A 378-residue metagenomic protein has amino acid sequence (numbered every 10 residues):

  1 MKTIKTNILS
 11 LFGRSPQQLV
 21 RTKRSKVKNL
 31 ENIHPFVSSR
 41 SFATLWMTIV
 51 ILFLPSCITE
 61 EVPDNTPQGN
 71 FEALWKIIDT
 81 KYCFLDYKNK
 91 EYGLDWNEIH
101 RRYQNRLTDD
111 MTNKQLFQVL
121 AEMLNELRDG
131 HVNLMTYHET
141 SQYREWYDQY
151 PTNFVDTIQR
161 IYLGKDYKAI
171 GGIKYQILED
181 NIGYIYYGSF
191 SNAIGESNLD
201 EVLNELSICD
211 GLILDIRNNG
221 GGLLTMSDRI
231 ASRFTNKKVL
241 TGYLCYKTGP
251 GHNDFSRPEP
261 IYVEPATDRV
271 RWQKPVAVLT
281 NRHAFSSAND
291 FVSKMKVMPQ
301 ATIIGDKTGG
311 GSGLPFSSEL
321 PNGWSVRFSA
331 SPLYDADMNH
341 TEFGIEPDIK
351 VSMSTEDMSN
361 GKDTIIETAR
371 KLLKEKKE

Functional and structural regions predicted by a protein language model:
M1-K5: Positively charged n-region of N-terminal signal peptides that target proteins for export
I8-F12: Short, aromatic- and cysteine-enriched interfacial helices/patches that mediate contacts at lipid membranes
G13-N32, R40-T48: A cross-taxon signal for low-complexity, glycine/charged-rich
C57-K247, D254-P260, P275, S317 (+2 more regions): Flexible, low-complexity junctional segments that flank or bridge functional domains
I58-D79, K114, I182, G220-E378: C-terminal "post-core" interaction segments
